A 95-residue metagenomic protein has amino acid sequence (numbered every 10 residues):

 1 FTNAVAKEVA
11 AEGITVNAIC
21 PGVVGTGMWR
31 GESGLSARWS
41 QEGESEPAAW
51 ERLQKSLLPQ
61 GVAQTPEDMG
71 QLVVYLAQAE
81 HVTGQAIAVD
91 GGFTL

Functional and structural regions predicted by a protein language model:
F1-V5, V9, I19: Hydrophobic alpha-helix immediately C-terminal to the catalytic Tyr-X-X-X-Lys motif of short-chain
V5, G13, G27, E80: Conserved functional loop/turn residues at catalytic and ligand-binding sites
K7-A11, G25, Y75, L95: Conserved amphipathic alpha-helical interaction elements at protein-protein interfaces in regulatory, energy-coupling
A10, T15, V82-G84: Short, small/polar-rich loop/turn modules that mediate ligand/substrate recognition or access, typified
A11, C20-G31, L35-S40: Short, flexible catalytic-loop segment of classical short-chain dehydrogenase/reductase
N17, P21-G22, T26-G27, Q85 (+1 more regions): Proline-glycine-enriched beta-turn/loop adjacent to the NAD(P) cofactor-binding site in Rossmann-like oxidoreductases
R38-D68: Catalytic Tyr-x(3-8)-Lys segment
V62-V89, T94: C-terminal substrate-recognition "lid" of short-chain dehydrogenase/reductases
